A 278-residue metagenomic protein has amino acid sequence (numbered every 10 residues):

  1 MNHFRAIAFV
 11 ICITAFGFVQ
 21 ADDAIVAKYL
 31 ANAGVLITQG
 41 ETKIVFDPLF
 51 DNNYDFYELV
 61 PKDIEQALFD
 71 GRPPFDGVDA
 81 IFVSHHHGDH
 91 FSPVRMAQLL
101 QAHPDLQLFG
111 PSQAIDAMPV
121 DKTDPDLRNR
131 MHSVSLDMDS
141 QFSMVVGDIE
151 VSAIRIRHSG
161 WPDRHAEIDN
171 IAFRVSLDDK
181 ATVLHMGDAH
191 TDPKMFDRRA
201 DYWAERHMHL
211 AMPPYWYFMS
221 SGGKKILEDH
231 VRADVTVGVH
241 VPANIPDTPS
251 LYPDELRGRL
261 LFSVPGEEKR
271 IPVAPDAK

Functional and structural regions predicted by a protein language model:
I7-A15: Bacterial N-terminal signal peptides
D22-G71, A166-D188: Conserved beta-strand hairpin/beta-sheet module of binuclear metal-dependent hydrolase folds, prominently
T42-F82, H86, V94-Q98, H190-R206: Pre-active-site segment of Zn-dependent metallo-hydrolases
F46-D47, V78-D89, F109-P111, L184-A189 (+3 more regions): Active-site neighborhood of phospho(di)ester-bond hydrolases with catalytic His/Asp-centered motifs
N52-N53, H87-F91, I115-M118, S140-F142 (+4 more regions): Active-site environment of divalent metal-dependent phosphoester hydrolases
D70-M138: Active-site HxH/HxHxD metal-binding segment of metal-dependent hydrolases
V94, R157-H230: Active-site-proximal loop/helix segments of hydrolase catalytic cores
K122-I149, K225-K278: Binuclear metal-ion centers of metallo-dependent hydrolases, dominated by the metallo-beta-lactamase
